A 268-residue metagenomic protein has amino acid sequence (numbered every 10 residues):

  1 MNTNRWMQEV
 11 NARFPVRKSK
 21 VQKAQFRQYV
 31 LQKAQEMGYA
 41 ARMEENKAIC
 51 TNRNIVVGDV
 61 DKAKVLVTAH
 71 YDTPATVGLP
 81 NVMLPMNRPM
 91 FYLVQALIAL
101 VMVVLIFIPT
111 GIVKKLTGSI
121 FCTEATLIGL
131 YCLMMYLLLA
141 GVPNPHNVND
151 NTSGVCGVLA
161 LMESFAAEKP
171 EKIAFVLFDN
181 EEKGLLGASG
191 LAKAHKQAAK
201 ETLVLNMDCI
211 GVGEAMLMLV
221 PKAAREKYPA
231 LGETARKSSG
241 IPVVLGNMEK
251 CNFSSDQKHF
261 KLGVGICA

Functional and structural regions predicted by a protein language model:
M1-Q25, L31-K33, M37, L139-P145 (+2 more regions): N-terminal capping segment at the start of a domain
P15-K62, G78-G111: A non-catalytic alpha/beta surface segment that caps or lines the substrate-entry region of metallo-dependent hydrolase
G38-E45, K237-M248: Short secondary-structure junctions
K64, F175, V204, G263-G265: Conserved beta-strand scaffold positions in the cores of enzyme catalytic domains, especially in NTP/NDP-utilizing
K64-H70: Short beta-strand element of the alpha/beta-hydrolase
H70-L84, L186: Non-transmembrane, extramembrane segments of multi-pass ion/lipid transporters
A75, N247-A268: Zn-dependent metallopeptidase/amidohydrolase metal-coordination segment
I108-P229, E249-N252, D256-K258: Acidic/histidine-rich catalytic neighborhood of metal-dependent amide-processing enzymes
